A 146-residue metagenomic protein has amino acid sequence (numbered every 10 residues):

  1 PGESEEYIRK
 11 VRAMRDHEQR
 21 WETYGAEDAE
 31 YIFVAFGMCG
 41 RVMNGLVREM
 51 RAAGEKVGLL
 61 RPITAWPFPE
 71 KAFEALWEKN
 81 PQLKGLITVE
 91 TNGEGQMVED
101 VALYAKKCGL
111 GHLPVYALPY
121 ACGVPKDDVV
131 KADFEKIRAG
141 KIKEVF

Functional and structural regions predicted by a protein language model:
P1-T23: Conformationally flexible catalytic loops at phosphate/diphosphate-handling active centers
R9-D16, R48, A52-E55, K106-L110 (+1 more regions): Generic secondary-structure signature for well-ordered alpha-helical cores
R20-E55, L60, W66-A72: Redox- and metal-dependent alpha/beta enzyme cores, enriched for Fe-S-associated oxidoreductases and cofactor-handling
T23-E27, L76-K79, C108-G109: Solvent-exposed alpha-helices and their adjacent loops that cap or buttress functional pockets in soluble metabolic
D28-E30, N80-G85: Short acidic/histidine-rich motifs immediately flanking catalytic phosphotransfer sites in two-component signaling
E70-K79, V98: Feature captures the catalytic cores and cofactor-binding loops of soluble hydro-lyases/lyases that act on carboxylate
E90-F146: Peripheral docking tails and interdomain loops at the edges of cofactor- or intermediate-handling domains
